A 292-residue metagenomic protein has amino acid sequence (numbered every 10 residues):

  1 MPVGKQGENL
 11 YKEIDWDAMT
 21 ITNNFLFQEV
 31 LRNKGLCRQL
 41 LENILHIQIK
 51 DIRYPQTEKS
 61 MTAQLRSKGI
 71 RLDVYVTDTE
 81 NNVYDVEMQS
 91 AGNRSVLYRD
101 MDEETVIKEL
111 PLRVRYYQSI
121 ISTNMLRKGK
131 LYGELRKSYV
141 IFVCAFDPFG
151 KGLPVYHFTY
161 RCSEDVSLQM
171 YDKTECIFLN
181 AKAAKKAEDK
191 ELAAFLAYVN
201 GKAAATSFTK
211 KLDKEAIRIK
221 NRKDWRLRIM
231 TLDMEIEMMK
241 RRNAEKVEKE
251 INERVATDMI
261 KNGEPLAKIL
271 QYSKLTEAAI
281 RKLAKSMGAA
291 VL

Functional and structural regions predicted by a protein language model:
M1-E175, K185-A187, R242: Accessory alpha/beta interaction modules
P2-D17, I21, F25, Y75-T79 (+2 more regions): Short, charged alpha-helical interaction segments and adjacent helix-coil junctions
C176, A181-Y198: Compact structured core domains
